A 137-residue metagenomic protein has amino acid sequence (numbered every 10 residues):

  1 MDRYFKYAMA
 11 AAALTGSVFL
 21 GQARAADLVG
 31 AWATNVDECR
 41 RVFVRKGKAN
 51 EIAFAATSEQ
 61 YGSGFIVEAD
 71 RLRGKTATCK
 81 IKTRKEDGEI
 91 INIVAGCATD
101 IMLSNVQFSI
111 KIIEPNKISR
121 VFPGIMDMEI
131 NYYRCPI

Functional and structural regions predicted by a protein language model:
M1-A10: Bacterial N-terminal signal peptides that target proteins for export
A10-S17: Bacterial N-terminal signal peptides
F19-A25: Sec/Tat signal peptide C-region and signal peptidase I cleavage site
A25-L28, F65-I66, T83-R84, S119-I125: Short, intrinsically disordered, charge-biased short linear motifs at domain edges
L28-V29, A33-G74, L103: Short, solvent-exposed loop/hinge segments that bridge or flank secondary-structure elements
G62-E114: Contiguous, well-ordered beta-strand patches that form the walls/edges of small beta-barrel/beta-sandwich domains
S109-I110, K117-I130: Short, exposed beta-strand-loop hairpins at the edges of beta-sheets in extracellular/periplasmic proteins
E129-I137: Short, low-complexity, Pro/Ser/Thr/Gly-rich segments in the mature regions of secreted, periplasmic
